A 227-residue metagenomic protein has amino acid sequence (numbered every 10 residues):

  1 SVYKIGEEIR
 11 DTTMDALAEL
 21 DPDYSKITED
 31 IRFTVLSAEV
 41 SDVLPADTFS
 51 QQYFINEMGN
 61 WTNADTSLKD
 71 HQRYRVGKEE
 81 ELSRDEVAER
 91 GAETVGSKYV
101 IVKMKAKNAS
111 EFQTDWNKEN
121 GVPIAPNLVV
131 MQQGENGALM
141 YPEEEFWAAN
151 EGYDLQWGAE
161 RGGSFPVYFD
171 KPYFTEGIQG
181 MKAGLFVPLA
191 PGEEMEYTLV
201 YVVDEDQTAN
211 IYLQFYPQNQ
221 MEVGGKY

Functional and structural regions predicted by a protein language model:
S1-Y227: Conserved functional micro-motifs across diverse proteins
